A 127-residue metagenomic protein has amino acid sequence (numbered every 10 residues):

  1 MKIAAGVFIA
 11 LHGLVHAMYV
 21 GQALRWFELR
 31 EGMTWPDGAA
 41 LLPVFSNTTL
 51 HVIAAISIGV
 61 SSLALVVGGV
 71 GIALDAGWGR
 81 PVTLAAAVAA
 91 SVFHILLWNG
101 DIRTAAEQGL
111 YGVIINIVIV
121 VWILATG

Functional and structural regions predicted by a protein language model:
M1-G127: Membrane-interface extramembranous regions
